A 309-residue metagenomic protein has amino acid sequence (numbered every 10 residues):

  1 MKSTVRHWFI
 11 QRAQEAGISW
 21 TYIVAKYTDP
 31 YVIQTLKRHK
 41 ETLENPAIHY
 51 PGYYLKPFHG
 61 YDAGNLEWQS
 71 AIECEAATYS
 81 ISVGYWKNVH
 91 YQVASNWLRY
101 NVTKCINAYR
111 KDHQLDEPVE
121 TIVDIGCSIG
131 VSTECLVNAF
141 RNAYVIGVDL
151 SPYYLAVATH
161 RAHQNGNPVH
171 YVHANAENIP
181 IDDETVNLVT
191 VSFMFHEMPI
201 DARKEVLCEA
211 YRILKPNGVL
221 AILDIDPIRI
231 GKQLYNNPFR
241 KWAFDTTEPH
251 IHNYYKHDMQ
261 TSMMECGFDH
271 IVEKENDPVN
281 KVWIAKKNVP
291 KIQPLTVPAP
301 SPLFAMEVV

Functional and structural regions predicted by a protein language model:
M1-A76: N-terminal auxiliary segments of SAM/dcSAM-dependent transferases
A76-E120, C135: Conserved alpha-helix/loop element of class I SAM-dependent methyltransferases that forms part of the SAM/SAH-binding
E120-N178: Class I SAM-dependent methyltransferase SAM/SAH-binding core
E177-V189: A short acidic, Gly/Pro-enriched loop at the edge of an enzyme's catalytic core that lines a small-molecule cofactor
N187-D201: A short SAM/SAH-binding and catalytic strip from SAM-dependent methyltransferases
K204, V219-C266, H270-N276: C-terminal alpha-helical "lid/dimerization" subdomain adjacent to the S-adenosyl-L-methionine
K204-P216: A short glycine-rich, Lys/Arg-flanked "PGG" loop and its adjoining helix->strand segment in the class I
C266-V309: Core SAM-dependent methyltransferase catalytic element
